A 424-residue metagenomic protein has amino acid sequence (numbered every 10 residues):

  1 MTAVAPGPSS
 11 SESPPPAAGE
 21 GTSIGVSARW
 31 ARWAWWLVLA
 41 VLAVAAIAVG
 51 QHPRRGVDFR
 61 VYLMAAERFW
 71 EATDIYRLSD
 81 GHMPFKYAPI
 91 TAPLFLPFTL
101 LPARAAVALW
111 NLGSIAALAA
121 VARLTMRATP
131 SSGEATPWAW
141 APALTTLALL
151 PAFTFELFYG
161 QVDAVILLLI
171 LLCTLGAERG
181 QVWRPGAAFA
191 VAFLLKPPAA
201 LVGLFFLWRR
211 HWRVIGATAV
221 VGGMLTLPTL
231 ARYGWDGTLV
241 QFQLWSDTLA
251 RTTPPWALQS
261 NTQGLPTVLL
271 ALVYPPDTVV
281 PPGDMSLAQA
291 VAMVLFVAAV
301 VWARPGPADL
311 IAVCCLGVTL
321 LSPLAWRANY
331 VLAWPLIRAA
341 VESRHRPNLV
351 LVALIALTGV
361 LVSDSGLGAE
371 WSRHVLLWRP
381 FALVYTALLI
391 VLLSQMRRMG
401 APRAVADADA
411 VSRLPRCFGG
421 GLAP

Functional and structural regions predicted by a protein language model:
T2-R184, H211-R327, V375, M396-P424: Primarily membrane-embedded glycan-assembly and transfer machineries that use lipid-linked glycans
L112-A117, A164-L169, A192-P198, A219 (+3 more regions): Membrane-embedded alpha-helical segments of multi-pass membrane proteins, especially the transmembrane helices
G176, G203, L207-R210, A339 (+1 more regions): Solvent-exposed, amphipathic alpha-helical segments
W183-F206, C314-L321: Membrane-interface alpha helices of multi-pass inner-membrane proteins
W326-E342: Hydrophobic/aromatic-rich transmembrane helices and adjacent perimembrane loops
A340-P424: Aromatic-enriched
